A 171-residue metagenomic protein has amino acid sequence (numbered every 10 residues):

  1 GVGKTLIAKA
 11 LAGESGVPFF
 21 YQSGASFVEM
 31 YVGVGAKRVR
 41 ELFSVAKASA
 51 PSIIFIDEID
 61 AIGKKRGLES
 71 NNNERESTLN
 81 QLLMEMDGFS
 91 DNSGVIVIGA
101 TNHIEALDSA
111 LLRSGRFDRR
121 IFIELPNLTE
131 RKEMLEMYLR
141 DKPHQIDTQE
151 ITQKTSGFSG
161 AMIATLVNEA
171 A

Functional and structural regions predicted by a protein language model:
G1-F158, A170: Walker A/P-loop NTP-binding motif of AAA+ ATPase domains
